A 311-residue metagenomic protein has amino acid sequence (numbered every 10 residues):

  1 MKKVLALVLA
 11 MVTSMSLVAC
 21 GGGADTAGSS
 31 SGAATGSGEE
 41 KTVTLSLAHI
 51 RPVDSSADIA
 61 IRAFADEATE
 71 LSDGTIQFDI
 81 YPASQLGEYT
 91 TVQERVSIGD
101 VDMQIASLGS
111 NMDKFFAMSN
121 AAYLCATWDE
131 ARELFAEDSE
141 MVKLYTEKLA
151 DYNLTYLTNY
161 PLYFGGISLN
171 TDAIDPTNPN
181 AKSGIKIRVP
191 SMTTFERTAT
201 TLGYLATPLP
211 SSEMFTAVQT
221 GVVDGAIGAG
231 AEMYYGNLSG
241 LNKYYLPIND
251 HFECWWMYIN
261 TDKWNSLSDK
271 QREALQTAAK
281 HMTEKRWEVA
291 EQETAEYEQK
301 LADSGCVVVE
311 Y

Functional and structural regions predicted by a protein language model:
M1-V4, L9-M11: Positively charged n-region of N-terminal signal peptides that target proteins for export
V4, V142-K143, K182: Compositionally biased, low-complexity linear motifs
M11-T13, A33: A detector of low-complexity, intrinsically disordered, Ser/Thr/Gly/Pro/Ala-rich segments
M15-A19: C-terminal motif of bacterial Sec signal peptides marking the signal peptidase cleavage site
G21-G28, G32-A131, A150, T155-Y311: N-terminal secretory/targeting leader peptides
W128-K148: A gly/proline- and charged-residue-enriched helix-loop-helix capping module
